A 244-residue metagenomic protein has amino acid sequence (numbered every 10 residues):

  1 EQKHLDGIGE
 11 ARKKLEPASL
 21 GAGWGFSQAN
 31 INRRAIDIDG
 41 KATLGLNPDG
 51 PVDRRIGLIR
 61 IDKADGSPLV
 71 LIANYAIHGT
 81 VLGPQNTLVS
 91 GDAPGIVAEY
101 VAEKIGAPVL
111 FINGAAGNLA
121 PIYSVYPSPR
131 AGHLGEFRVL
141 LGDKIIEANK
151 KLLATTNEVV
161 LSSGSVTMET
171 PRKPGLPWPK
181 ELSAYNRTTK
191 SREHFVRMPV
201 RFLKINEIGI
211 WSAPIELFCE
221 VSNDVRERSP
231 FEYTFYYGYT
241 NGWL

Functional and structural regions predicted by a protein language model:
E1-L244: Non-catalytic substrate/cofactor recognition surfaces at enzyme active-site rims
